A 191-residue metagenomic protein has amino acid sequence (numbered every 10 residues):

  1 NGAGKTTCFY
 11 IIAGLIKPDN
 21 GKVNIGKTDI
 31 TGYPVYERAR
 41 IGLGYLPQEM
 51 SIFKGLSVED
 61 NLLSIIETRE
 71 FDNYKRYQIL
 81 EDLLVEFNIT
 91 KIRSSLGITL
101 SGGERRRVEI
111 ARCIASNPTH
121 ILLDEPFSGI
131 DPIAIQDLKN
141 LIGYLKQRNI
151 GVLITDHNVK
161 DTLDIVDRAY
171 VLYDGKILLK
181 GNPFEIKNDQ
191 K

Functional and structural regions predicted by a protein language model:
A13: Helix-to-loop junction immediately C-terminal to a conserved catalytic motif
G21-I30, I41: Conserved ABC transporter NBD signature motif
G55-L63: Short coil-to-helix segment of the ABC ATPase nucleotide-binding domain corresponding to the Q-loop/switch region
Y74-I92, G143, K191: Conserved ABC ATPase "signature" region
L96-L100, E104: Conserved ABC ATPase signature
N117: Conserved catalytic motifs of ABC-family nucleotide-binding domains
I121-E125: Catalytic Walker B motif of ABC-type/P-loop ATPase nucleotide-binding domains
